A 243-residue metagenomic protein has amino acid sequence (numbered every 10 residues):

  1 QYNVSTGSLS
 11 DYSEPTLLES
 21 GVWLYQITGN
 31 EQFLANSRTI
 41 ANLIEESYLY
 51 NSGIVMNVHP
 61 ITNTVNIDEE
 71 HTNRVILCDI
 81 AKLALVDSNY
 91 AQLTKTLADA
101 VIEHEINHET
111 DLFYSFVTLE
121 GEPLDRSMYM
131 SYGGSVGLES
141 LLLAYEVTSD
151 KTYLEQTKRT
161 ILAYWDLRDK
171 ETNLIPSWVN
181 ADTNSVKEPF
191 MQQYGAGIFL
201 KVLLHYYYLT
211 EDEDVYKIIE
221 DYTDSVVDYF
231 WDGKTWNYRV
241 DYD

Functional and structural regions predicted by a protein language model:
Q1-D243: Glycan-recognition and catalytic cores of secretory/periplasmic carbohydrate-active enzymes
